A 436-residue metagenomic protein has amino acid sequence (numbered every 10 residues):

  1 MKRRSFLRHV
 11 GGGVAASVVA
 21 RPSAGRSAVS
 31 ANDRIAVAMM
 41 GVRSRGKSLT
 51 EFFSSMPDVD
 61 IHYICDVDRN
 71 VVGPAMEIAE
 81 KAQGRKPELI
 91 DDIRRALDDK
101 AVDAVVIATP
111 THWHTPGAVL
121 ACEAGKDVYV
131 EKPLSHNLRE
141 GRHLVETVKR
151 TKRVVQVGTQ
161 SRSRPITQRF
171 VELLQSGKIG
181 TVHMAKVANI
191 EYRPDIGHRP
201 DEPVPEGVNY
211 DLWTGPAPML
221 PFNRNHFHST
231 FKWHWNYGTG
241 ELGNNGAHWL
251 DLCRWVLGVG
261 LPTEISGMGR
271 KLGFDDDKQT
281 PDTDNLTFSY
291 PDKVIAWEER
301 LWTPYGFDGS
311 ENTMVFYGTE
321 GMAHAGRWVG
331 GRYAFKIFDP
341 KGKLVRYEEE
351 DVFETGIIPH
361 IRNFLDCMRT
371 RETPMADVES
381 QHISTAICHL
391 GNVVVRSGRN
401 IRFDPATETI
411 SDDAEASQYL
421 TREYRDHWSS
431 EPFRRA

Functional and structural regions predicted by a protein language model:
M1-V14: N-terminal secretory signal peptides and thylakoid transit peptides that target proteins across membranes
G13-A82, S161-R164, C253: N-terminal Rossmann-like dinucleotide-binding module
K47, T115, A247: Residues forming the Rossmann-fold NAD(P)(H) cofactor-binding site
P87-D92: Conserved SAM-binding strand-loop segment of SAM-dependent methyltransferases
D99-A101: Alpha-helix C-terminal capping/helix-to-coil transition sites in glycosyltransferase folds
V105-V106: N-terminal Rossmann-like NAD(P) cofactor-binding module of classical short-chain dehydrogenase/reductase
P110-T111, T115-S163, G177: Beta-strand-loop-alpha-helix segment that lines the small-molecule cofactor/substrate pocket of alpha/beta enzymes
R169, K178-T181, K186, I190-A436: Contiguous beta-strand/loop segments that form the cofactor/metal-binding neighborhood of enzyme cores
